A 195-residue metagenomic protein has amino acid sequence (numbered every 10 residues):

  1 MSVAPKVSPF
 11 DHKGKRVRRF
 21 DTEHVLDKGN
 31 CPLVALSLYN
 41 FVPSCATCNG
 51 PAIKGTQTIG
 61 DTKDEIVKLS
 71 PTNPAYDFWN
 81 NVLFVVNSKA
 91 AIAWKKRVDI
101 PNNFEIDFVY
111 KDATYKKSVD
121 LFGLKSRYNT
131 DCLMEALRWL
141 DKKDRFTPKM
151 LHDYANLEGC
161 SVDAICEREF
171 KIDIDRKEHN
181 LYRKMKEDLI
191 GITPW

Functional and structural regions predicted by a protein language model:
M1-S2, C45-C48: Short cysteine-rich clusters marking metal-coordination/redox-active sites
S2-N40, K54-P74: Histidine-centered nuclease catalytic patch
D27, S37, C45, K68-N80 (+2 more regions): Alpha-helix initiation/capping motif
P51: Inter-heme linker and motif-flanking segments adjacent to c-type heme-binding CXXCH motifs in c-type cytochromes
Q57-E135: Helix-loop elements that line ligand-binding/catalytic pockets
I100-W195: C-terminal, charged low-complexity interaction regions
